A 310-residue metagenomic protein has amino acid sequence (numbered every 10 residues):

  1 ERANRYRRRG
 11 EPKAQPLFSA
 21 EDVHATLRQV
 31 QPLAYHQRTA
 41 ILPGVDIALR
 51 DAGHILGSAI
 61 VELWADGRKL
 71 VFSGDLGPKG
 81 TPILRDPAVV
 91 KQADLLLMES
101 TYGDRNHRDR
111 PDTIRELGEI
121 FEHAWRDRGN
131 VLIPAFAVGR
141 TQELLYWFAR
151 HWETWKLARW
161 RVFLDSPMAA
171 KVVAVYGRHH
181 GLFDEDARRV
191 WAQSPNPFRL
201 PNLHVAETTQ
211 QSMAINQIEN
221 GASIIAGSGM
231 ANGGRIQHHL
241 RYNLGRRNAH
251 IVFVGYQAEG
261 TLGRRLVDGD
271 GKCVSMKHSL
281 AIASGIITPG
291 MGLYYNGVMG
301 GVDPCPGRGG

Functional and structural regions predicted by a protein language model:
E1-E143, A149-K156, R161: His/Asp/Glu-rich metal-coordinating catalytic cores of metallo-dependent phosphodiesterases/hydrolases acting on
Q31-L33, A48, V71, D94-L97 (+5 more regions): Hydrophobic/aromatic beta-strand patches that form the interior of the parallel beta-sheet core in alpha/beta enzyme
I55, G74-L76, S100-T101, F136-V138 (+4 more regions): Active-site metal-binding loops of divalent metal-dependent hydrolases
A88-Q92, K156-L157, R241-R247, C305-G309: Short, conserved loop/helix-junction motifs that constitute active-site signature segments in enzyme catalytic cores
Q92-L97, Y102-D104, F183-R188, F253-V254 (+1 more regions): Metal-dependent catalytic core segments for phosphate chemistry
D109-I114, P201-Q211, S228-G233, V267-K272 (+1 more regions): A general structural motif
I120-E259, V274: Hard-cation-handling environments
C273-C305: Generic long, charged, amphipathic alpha-helical segments
